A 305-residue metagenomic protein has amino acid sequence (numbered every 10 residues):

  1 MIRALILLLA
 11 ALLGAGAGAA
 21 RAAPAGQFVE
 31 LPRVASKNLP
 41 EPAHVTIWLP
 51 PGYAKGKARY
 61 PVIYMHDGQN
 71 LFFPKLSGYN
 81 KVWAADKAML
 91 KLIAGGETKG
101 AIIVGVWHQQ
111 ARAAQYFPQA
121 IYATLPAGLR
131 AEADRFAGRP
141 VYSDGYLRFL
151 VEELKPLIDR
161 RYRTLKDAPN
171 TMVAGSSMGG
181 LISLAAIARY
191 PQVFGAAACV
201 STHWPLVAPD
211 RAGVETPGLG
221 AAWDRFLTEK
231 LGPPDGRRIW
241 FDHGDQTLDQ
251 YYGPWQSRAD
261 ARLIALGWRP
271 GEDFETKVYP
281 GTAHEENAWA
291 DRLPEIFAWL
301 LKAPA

Functional and structural regions predicted by a protein language model:
A4-G16: Bacterial N-terminal signal peptides
A17-A22: Boundary at the C-terminal end of the N-terminal hydrophobic targeting segment
A23-A305: Non-catalytic cap/lid and distal C-terminal segments of serine-dependent acyl enzymes
